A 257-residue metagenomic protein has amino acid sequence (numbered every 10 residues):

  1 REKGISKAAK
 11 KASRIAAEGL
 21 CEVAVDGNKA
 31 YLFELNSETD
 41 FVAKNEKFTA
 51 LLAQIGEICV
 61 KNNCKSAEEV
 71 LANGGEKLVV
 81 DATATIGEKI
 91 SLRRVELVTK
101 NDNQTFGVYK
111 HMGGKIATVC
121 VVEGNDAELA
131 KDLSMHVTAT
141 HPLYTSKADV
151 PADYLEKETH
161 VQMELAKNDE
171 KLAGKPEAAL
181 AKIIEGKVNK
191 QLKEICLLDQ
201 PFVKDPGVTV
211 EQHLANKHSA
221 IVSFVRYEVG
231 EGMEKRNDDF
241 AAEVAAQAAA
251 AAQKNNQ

Functional and structural regions predicted by a protein language model:
R1-Q257: N-terminal assembly/interaction segments in proteins that build large macromolecular machines
